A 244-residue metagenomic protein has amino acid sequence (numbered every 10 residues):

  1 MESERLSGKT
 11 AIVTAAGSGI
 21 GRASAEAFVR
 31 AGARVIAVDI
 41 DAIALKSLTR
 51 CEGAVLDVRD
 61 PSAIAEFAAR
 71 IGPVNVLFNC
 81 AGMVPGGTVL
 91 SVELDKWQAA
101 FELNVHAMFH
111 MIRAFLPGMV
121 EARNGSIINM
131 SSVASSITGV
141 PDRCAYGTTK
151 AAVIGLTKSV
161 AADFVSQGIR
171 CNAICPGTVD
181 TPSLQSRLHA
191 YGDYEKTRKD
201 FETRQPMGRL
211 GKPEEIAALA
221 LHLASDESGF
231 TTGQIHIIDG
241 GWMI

Functional and structural regions predicted by a protein language model:
M1-R5, L221, T232-I244: Short C-terminal tail/terminal secondary-structure segment of NAD(P)H-dependent dehydrogenase/reductase domains
G17-S18: Conserved glycine-rich cofactor-binding loop
T88-V89, K96-F101, F201: Substrate-binding pocket helix/loop in short-chain dehydrogenase/reductase
I112, T149, T157: Active-site helix of classical SDR
P117, A162-D163, G229: Alpha-helical segment proximal to the catalytic Tyr-Lys
S132: Residue(s) in the substrate-gating loop at a strand-loop-helix junction that position the organic substrate next
V165, R170, T231-G233: Short, small/polar-rich loop/turn modules that mediate ligand/substrate recognition or access, typified
